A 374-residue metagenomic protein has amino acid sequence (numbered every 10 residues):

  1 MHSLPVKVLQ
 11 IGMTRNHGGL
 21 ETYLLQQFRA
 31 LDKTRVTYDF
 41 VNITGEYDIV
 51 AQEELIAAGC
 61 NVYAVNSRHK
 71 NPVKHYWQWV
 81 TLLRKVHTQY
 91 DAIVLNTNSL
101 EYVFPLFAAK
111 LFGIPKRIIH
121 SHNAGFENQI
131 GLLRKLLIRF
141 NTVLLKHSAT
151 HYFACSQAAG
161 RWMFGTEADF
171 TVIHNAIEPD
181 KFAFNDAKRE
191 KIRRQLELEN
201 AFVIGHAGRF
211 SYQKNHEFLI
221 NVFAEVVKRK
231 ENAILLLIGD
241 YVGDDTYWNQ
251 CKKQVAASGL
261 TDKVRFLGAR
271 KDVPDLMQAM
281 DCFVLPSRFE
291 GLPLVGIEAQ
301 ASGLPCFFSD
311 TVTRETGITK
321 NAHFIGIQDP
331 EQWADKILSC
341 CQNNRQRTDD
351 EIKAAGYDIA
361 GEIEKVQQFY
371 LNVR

Functional and structural regions predicted by a protein language model:
P5-V6, Q10-H75, G243, Y247-Q250 (+1 more regions): N-terminal strand-loop element at the rim of the active site of nucleotide-sugar-dependent glycosyltransferases
G18-Q26, F202, H206-E225, T246-N249: A conserved mid-protein helix/loop that constitutes part of the nucleotide-sugar donor-binding site
K70, K74, R161-F164, H174-Q195 (+4 more regions): Acidic anion/phosphate-binding donor-loop and adjacent secondary structure in glycosyltransferase catalytic cores
N98, A269, R288: Aromatic "clamp/platform" in nucleotide-sugar-dependent glycosyltransferases that forms part of the donor/acceptor
D244-N249, T261-R270, L276: Active-site donor-binding acidic/aromatic loop of nucleotide-activated sugar and phosphosugar transferases involved
Q278-G291, L304: Acidic donor-binding loop of glycosyltransferase active sites
G296, P305-S309, R314: Short hydrophobic beta-strand element within catalytic cores of glycosyltransferases and related nucleotide-activated
E315-Q342, A360: Change "using UDP/GDP/dTDP sugars" to "using nucleotide sugars
